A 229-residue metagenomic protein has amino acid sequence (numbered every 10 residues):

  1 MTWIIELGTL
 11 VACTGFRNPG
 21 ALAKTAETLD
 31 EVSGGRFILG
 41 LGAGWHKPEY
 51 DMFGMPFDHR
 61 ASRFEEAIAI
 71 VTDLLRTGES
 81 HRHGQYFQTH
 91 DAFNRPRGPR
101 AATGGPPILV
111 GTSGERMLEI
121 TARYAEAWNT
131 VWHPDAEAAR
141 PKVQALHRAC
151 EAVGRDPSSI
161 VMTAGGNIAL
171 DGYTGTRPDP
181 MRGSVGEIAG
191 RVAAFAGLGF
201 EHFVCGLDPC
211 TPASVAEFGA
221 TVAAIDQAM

Functional and structural regions predicted by a protein language model:
M1-M229: Active-site-adjacent structural elements that line small-molecule/cofactor binding pockets in enzymes
